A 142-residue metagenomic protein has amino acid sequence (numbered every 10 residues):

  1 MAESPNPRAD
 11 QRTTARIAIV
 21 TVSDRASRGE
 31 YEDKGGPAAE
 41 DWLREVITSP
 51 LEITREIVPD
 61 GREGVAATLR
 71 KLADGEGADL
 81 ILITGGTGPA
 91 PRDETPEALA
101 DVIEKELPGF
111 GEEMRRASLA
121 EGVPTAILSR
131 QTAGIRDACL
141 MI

Functional and structural regions predicted by a protein language model:
M1-I142: Non-catalytic beta/alpha edge segments that cap or flank active sites
